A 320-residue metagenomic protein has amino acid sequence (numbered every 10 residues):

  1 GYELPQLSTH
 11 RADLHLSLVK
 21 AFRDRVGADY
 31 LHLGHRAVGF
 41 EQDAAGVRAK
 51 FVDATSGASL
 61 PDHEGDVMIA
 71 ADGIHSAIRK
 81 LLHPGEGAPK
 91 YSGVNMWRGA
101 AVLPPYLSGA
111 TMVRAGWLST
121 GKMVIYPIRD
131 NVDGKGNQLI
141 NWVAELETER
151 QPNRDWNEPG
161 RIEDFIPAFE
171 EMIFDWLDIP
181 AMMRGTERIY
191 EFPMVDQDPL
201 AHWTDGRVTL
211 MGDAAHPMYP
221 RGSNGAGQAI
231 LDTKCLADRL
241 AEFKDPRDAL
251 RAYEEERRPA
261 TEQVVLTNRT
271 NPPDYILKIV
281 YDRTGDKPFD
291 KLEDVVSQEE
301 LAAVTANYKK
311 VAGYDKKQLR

Functional and structural regions predicted by a protein language model:
G1-H83, G87-A100, E149-P152, E158-I166 (+1 more regions): Conserved N-terminal helical subregion
L31-H32, S108-M112, L139, F174-F192: A short coil-to-beta-strand element that immediately follows conserved catalytic motifs
G57, L103-G109, N131-G134, Q151 (+3 more regions): Short helix-loop capping/hinge motifs at secondary-structure junctions, enriched in acidic/polar residues
E64, L139, G206-R207: Conserved catalytic motifs of the protein kinase core domain
I69-A70, W97, I125, D164-F165 (+2 more regions): Conserved mid-domain beta->alpha element of the FAD-binding
T111-P152, F169-E171, M194: Active-site substrate-recognition segment that forms the wall of the catalytic cavity or substrate channel
R154-R188, P246-R247, E254-E255: Flavin-binding catalytic cores
H216-P217, G227, L231-D245, E254-P259 (+1 more regions): C-terminal lid/capping helical subdomain adjacent to the catalytic/cofactor pocket in oxidative enzymes
